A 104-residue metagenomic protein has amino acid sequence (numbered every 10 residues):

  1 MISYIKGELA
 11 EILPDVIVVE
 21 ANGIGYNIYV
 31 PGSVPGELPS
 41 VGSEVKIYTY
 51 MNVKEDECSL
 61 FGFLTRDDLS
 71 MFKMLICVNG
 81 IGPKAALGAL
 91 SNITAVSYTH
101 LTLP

Functional and structural regions predicted by a protein language model:
M1-I5: Short coil-to-beta-strand transition motifs
G7-L9: Conserved hydrophobic positions within beta-strands
E11-A95: Long, highly charged, low-complexity intrinsically disordered interaction regions that mediate electrostatic DNA/RNA
T99-P104: Conserved small/polar residues in nucleotide/adenosyl-binding loops
